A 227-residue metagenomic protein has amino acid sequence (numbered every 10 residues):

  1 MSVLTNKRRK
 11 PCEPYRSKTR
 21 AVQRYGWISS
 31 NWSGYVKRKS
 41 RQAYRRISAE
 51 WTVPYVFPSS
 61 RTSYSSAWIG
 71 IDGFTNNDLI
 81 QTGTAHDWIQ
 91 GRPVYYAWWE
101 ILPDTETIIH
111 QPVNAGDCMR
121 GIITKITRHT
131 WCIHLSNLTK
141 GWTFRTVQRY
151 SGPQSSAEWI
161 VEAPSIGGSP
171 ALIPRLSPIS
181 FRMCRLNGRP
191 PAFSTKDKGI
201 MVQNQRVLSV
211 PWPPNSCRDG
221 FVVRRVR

Functional and structural regions predicted by a protein language model:
M1-R227: Exposed, interaction-prone regions of secreted/extracellular proteins
